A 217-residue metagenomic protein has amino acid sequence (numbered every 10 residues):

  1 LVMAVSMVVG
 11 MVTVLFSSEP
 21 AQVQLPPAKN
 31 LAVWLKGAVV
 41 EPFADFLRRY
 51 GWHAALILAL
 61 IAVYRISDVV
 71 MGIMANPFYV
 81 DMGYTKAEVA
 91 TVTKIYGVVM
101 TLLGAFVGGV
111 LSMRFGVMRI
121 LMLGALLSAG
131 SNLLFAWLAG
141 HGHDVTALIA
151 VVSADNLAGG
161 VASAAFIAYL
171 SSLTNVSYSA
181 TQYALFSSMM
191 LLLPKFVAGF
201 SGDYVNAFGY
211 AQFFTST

Functional and structural regions predicted by a protein language model:
L1-V5, F200-T217: A membrane-interface helix-boundary motif in multi-pass transporters
S6-L25: C-terminal membrane-cytosol helix-exit motif in multi-pass small-molecule transporters
E19-L56: Juxtamembrane intracellular "pre-TM" segments in multi-pass secondary transporters
I73-T93: Short amphipathic helix-loop junctions that connect adjacent transmembrane helices in Major Facilitator Superfamily/SLC
L103-I120, D203-N206: Helix-to-loop junctions at the C-terminal end of transmembrane segments in multipass secondary transporters
L126-H143: C-terminal ends and interior cores of transmembrane alpha-helices in multi-pass membrane transporters/permeases
G160-N175: Intracellular juxtamembrane helix-capping segments at the cytosolic ends of symmetry-related transmembrane helices
L173, S177-A207: A late C-terminal transmembrane helix in Major Facilitator Superfamily
